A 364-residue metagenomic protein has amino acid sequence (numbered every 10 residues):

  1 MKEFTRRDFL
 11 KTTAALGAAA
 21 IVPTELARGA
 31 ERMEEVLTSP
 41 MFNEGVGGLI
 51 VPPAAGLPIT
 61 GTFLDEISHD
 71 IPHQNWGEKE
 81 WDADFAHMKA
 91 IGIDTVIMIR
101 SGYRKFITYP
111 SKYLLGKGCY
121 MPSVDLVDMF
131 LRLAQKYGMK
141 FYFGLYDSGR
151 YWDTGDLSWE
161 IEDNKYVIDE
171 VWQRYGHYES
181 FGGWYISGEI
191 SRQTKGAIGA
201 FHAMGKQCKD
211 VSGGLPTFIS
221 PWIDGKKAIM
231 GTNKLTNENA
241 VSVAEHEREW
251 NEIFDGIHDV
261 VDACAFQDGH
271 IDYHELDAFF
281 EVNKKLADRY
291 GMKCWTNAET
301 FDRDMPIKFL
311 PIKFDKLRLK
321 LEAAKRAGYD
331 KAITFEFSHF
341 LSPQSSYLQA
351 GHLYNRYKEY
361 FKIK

Functional and structural regions predicted by a protein language model:
M1, L26-V46: Basic/polar N-terminal segments that are highly enriched at the extreme N-terminus, encompassing both cleavable
K2, D8-A30: N-terminal export signals
R6-R7, F181: A generic alpha-helix preference that emphasizes hydrophobic side chains
R7, A15, G29, E35-S39 (+1 more regions): Short amphipathic alpha-helical "recognition" segments used for binding
P40-K364: Glycan-processing catalytic domains of CAZymes
